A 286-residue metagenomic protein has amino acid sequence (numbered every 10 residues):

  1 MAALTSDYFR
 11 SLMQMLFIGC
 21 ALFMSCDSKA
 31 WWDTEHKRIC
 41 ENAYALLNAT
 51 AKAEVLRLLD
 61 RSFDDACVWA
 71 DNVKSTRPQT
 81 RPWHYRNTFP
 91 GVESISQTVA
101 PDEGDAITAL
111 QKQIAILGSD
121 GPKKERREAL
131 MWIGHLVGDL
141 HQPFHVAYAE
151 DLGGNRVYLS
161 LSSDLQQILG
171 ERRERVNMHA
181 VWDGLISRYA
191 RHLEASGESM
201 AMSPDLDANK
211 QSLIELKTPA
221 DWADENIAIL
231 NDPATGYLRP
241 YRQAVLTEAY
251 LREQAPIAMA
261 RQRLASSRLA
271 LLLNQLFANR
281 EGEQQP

Functional and structural regions predicted by a protein language model:
A2-L16: Bacterial N-terminal signal peptides that target proteins for export
A3-L4, L22, L271: Intrinsic disorder/low-complexity segments
F17-I18, S28: Cleavable N-terminal signal peptides
K29-L136, P143-P286: N-terminal, motif-rich segments that launch catalysis or mediate targeting to/interaction with membranes, typified by
